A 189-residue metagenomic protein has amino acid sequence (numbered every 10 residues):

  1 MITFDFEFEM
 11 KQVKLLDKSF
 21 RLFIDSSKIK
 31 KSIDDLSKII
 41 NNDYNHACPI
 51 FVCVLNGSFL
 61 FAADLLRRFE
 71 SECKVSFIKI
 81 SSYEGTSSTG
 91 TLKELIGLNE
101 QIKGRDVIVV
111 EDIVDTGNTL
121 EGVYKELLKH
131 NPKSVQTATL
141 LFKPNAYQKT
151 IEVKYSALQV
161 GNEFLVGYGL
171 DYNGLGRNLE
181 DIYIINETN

Functional and structural regions predicted by a protein language model:
M1-N189: PRPP-associated nucleotide enzymes
